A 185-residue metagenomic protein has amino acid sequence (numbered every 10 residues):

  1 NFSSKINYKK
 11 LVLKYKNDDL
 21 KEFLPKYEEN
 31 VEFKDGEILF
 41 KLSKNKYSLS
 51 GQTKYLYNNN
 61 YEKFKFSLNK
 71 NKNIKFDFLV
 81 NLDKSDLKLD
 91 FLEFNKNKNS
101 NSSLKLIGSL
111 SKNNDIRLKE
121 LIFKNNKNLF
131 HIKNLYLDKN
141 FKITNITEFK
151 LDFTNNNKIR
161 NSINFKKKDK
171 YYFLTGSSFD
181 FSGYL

Functional and structural regions predicted by a protein language model:
N1-L185: Membrane-proximal interfacial segments on either side of biological membranes
